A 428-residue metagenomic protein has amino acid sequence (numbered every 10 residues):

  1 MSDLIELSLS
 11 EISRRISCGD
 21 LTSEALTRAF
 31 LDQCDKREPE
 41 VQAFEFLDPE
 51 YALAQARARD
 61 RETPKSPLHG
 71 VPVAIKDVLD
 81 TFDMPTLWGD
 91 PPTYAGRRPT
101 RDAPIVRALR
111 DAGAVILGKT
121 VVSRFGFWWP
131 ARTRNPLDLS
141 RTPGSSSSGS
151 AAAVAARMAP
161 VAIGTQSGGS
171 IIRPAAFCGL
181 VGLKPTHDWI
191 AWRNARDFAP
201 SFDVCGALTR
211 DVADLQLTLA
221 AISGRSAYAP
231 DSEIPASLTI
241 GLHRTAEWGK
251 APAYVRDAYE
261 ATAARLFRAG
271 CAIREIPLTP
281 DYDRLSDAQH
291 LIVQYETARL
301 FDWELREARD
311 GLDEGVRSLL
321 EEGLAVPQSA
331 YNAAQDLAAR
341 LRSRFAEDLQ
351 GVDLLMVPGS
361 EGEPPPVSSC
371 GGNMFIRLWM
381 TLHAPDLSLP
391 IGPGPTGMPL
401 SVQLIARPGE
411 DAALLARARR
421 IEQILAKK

Functional and structural regions predicted by a protein language model:
M1-L47, Y51, R268-A269, A325 (+1 more regions): An N-terminal boundary/leader segment
G19, G70, K76, D111 (+4 more regions): Glycine-rich, small-residue loops and helix-cap segments that act as flexible hinges at active-site edges
D20-R28, D60, A103, Y254-P277 (+2 more regions): Acyltransferase
A52-A54, E62-P130: Acidic/His- and Gly-rich active-site-bordering loop/insert found across diverse amide/peptide-bond hydrolases
L68-P91, S237-T239, L291-A346, P390-S401: Short helix-loop capping/hinge segments that flank enzyme active sites or metal/cofactor-binding pockets
T86-G96, P252-A253, P364-C370: Glycine/threonine-rich flexible loop motifs
R101-L219, A384-G392, T396-S401: Short glycine/serine-rich loop segments
K184-T262, I424-K428: A short helix-breaking turn/cap at a secondary-structure junction
